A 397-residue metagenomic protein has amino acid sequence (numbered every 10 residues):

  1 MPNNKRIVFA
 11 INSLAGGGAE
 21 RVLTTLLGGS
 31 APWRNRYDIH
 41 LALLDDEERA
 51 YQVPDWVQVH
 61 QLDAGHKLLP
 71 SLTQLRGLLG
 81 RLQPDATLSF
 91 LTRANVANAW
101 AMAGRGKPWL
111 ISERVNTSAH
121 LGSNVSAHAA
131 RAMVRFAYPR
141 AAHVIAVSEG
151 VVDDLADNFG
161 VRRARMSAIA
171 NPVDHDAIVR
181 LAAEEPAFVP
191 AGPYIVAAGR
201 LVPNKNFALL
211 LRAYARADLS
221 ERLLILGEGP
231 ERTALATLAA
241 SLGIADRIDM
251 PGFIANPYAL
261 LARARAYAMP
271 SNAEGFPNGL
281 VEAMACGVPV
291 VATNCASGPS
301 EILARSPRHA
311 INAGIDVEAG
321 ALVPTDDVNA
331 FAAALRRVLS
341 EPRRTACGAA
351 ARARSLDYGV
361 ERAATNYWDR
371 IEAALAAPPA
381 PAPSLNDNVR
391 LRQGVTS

Functional and structural regions predicted by a protein language model:
F9-G17, R21-P70, R165, P230: N-terminal strand-loop element at the rim of the active site of nucleotide-sugar-dependent glycosyltransferases
G17-T25, P193, A197-R216, P230-T237 (+1 more regions): A conserved mid-protein helix/loop that constitutes part of the nucleotide-sugar donor-binding site
S89-A97, E113: Short His-centered aromatic/hydrophobic patch
A141-R165, V173-A177: A short, active-site helix/loop in glycosyltransferases that binds the activated sugar's phosphate group
F253, N272: Aromatic "clamp/platform" in nucleotide-sugar-dependent glycosyltransferases that forms part of the donor/acceptor
P289-T293, G298-A304, H309-N312: Short hydrophobic beta-strand element within catalytic cores of glycosyltransferases and related nucleotide-activated
A304-V328, R337-P342: Conserved acidic donor-binding segment of nucleotide-sugar-dependent glycosyltransferases
R343-D357: A short, well-ordered alpha-helix in the C-terminal region of glycosyltransferases
